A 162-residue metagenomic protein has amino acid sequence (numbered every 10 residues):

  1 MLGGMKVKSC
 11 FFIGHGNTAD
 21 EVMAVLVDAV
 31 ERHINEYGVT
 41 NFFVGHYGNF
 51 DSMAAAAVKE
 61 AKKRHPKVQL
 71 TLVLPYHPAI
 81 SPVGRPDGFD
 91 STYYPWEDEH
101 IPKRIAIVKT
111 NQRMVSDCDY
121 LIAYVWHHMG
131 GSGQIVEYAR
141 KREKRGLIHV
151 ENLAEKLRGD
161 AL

Functional and structural regions predicted by a protein language model:
L2-L162: Acidic/glycine-enriched connector segments
